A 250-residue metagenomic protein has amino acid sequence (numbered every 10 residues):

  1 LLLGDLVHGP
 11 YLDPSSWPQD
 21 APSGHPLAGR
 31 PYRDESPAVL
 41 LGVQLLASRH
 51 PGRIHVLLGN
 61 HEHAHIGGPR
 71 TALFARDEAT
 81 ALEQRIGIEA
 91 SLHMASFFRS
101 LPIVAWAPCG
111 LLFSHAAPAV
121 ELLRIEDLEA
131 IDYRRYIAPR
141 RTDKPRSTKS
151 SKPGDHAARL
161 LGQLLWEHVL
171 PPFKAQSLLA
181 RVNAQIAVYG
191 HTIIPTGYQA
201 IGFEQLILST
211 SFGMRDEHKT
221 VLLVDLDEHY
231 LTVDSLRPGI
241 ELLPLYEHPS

Functional and structural regions predicted by a protein language model:
L1-S250: Feature recognizes metal-dependent phosphohydrolase scaffolds
